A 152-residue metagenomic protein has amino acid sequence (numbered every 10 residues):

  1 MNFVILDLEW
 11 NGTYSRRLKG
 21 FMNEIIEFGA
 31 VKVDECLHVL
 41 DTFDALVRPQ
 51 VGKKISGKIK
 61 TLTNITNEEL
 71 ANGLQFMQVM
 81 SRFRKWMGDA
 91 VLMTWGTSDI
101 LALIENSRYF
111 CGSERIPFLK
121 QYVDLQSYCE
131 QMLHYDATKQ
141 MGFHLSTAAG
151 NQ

Functional and structural regions predicted by a protein language model:
N2-R108, S113, K139, F143-G150: Conserved non-catalytic scaffold segment of RNase H-like nuclease domains
G96-D99, Q121, L125: Short, conserved alpha-helical segments within structured domains
R115-Q121: Short hydrophobic/aromatic-enriched beta-strand-loop microsegments
Y122-K139: Short alpha-helix plus adjacent loop in nuclease-associated cores
M132, G150-Q152: A two-mode feature
